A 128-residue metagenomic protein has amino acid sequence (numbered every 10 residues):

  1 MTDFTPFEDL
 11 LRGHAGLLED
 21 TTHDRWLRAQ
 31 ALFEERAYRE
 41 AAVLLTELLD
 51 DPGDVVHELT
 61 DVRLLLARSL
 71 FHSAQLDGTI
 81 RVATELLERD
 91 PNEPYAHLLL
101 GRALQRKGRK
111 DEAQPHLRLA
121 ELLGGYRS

Functional and structural regions predicted by a protein language model:
M1-R25, Q30, E35-R36, E40: Long, contiguous interaction/recruitment modules in multidomain scaffold/adaptor proteins
